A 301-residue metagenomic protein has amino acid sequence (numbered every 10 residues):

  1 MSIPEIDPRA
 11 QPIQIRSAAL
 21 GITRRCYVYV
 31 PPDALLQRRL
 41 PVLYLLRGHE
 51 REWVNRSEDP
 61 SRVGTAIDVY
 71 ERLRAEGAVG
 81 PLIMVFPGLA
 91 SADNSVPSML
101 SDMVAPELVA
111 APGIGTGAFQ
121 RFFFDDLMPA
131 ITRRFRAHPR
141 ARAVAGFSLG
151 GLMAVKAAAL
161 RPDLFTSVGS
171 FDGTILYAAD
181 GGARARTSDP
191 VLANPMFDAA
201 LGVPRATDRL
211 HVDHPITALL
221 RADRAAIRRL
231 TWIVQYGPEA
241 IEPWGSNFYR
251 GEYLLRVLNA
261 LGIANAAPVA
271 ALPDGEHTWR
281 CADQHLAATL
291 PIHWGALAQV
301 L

Functional and structural regions predicted by a protein language model:
M1-L301: Non-catalytic cap/lid and distal C-terminal segments of serine-dependent acyl enzymes
